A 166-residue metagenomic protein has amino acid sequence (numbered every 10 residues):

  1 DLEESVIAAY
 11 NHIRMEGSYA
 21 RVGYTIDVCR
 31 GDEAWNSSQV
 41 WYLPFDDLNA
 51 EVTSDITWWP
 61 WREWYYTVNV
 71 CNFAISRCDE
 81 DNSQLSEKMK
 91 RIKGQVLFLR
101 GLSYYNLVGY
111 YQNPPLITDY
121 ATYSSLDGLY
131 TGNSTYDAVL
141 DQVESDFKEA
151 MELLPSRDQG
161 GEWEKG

Functional and structural regions predicted by a protein language model:
L2-D32: Hydrophobic alpha-helical membrane-insertion signals
E3, I7-M15, Q39-Y111, D127-V139 (+1 more regions): Conserved, well-structured interaction surfaces
A20-S37, I117-D119, P155-G166: Short, surface-exposed recognition loops and adjoining beta-strand edges that mediate ligand/DNA contacts, enriched
V108-Y120: Short, well-structured active-site flanking segments
S124: Aromatic- and acidic-residue-enriched carbohydrate-binding clefts of CAZyme catalytic domains
